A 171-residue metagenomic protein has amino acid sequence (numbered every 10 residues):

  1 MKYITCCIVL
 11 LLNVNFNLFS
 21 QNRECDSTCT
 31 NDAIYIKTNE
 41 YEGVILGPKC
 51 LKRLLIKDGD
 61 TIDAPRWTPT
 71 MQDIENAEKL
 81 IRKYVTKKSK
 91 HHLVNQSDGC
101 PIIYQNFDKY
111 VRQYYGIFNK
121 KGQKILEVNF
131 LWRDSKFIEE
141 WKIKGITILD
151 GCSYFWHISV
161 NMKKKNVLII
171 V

Functional and structural regions predicted by a protein language model:
M1-C25: Bacterial Sec-dependent N-terminal signal peptides
L11, L131-R133, N161-K163: Solvent-exposed residues in well-ordered beta-strands and their adjoining turns, especially edge/terminal strands
R23-E140: Surface-exposed acidic loop/strand-edge motifs in secreted or periplasmic proteins that form small linear binding
E140-W141, V167: Folded interaction cores of globular domains that provide primary macromolecule-binding surfaces
G145-L149: Short consensus segments that form the blades of beta-propeller domains, in both extracellular/periplasmic
D150-V171: C-terminal partner/receptor-binding element of secreted or periplasmic proteins
